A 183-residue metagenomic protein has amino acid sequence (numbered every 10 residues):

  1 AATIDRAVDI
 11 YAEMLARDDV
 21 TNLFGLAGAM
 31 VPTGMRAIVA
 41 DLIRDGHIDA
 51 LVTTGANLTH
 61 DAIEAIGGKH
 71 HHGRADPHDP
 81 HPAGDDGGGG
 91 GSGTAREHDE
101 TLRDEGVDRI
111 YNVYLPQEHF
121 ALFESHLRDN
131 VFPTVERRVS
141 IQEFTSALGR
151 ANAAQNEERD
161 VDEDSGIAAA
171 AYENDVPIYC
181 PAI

Functional and structural regions predicted by a protein language model:
A1-A121, S125, P133, F144-D162 (+1 more regions): Metallocofactor- and cofactor-centric catalytic cores in central/energy metabolism, strongly enriched
F132-R138: Short, compositionally biased low-complexity segments
